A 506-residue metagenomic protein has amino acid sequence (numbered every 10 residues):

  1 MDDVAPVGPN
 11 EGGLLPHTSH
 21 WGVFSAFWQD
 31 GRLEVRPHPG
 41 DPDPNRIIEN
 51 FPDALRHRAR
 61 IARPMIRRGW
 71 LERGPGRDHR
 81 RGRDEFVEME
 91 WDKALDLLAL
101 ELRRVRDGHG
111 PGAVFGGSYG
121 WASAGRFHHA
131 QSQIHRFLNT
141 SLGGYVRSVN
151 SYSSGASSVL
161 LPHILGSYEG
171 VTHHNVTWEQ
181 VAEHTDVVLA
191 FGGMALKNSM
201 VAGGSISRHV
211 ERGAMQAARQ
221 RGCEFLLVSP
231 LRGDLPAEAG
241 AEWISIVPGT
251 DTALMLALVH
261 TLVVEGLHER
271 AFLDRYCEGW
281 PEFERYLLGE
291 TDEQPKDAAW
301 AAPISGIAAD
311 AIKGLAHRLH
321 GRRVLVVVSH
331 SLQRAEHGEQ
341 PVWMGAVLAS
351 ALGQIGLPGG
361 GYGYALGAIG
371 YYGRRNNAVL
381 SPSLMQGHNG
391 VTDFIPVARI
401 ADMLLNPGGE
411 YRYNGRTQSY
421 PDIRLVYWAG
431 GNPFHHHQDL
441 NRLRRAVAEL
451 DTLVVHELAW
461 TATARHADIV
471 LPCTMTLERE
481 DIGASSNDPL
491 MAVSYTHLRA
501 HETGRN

Functional and structural regions predicted by a protein language model:
M1-L267, A308: N-terminal export/assembly segments and adjacent metallocofactor-ligating motifs of anaerobic energy-metabolism
H109-A113, H268-L273, G356-G363: Flexible, glycine/charged-enriched surface loops at secondary-structure junctions
V114-G120, A190, V326-A335, Y427-A429: Short glycine-rich or small-residue beta-strand-to-loop segments that form or flank ligand, phosphate, metal/Fe-S
A130-A217, R221-V228, T252-L256, A346-R465 (+2 more regions): Extended redox/cofactor-interaction regions of prokaryotic respiratory oxidoreductases
G233-A239, T291-D297, R322-V328, D422-Y427 (+1 more regions): Short acidic (Asp/Glu) and glycine-rich catalytic loops that position anionic groups and cofactors
L258, G279-L405: Active-site phosphate/pyrophosphate-binding segments
D468: Catalytic, metal-anchored helix/loop core of enzyme active sites in primary metabolism
T496-T503: Conserved small/polar residues in nucleotide/adenosyl-binding loops
